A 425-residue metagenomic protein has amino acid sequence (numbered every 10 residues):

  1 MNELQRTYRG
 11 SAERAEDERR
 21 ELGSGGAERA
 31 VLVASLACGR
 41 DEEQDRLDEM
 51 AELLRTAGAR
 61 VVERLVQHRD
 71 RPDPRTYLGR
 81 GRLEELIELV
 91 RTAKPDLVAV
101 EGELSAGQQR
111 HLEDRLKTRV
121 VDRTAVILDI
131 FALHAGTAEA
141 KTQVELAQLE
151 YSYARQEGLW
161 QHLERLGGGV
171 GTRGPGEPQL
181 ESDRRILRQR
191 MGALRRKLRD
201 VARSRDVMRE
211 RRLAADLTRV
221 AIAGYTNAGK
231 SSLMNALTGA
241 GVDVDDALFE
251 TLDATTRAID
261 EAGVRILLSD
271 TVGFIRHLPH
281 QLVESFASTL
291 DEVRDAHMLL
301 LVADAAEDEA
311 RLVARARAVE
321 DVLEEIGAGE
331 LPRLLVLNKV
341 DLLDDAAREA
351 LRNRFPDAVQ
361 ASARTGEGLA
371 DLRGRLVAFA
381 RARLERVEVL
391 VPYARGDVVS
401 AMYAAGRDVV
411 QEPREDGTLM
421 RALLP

Functional and structural regions predicted by a protein language model:
M1-L128: N-terminal accessory targeting/assembly segments
M1-L32, L36, A51, A154-A228 (+5 more regions): C-terminal-of-GTPase-core extension/linker across diverse P-loop GTPases
G23-G25, V90-T92, E113, A214 (+6 more regions): Conserved catalytic network of the ASCE P-loop NTPase/AAA+ motor domain
L36-E42, R69-T76, G102-A106, R276-P279 (+4 more regions): Conserved Switch II/interswitch segment of TRAFAC-class P-loop GTPases
T124-L128, L248-F249, A363-T365: Short, acidic/turn-prone active-site loops that include or flank metal/cofactor- and phosphate-binding residues
A125-L146: Short alpha-helix plus adjacent loop in nuclease-associated cores
D129-H134, D253, G368-D371: Short, charged, surface-exposed secondary-structure boundary motifs
A223-T226, S232-S288, A303-D308, L337: Switch II (G3) loop of P-loop NTPases
